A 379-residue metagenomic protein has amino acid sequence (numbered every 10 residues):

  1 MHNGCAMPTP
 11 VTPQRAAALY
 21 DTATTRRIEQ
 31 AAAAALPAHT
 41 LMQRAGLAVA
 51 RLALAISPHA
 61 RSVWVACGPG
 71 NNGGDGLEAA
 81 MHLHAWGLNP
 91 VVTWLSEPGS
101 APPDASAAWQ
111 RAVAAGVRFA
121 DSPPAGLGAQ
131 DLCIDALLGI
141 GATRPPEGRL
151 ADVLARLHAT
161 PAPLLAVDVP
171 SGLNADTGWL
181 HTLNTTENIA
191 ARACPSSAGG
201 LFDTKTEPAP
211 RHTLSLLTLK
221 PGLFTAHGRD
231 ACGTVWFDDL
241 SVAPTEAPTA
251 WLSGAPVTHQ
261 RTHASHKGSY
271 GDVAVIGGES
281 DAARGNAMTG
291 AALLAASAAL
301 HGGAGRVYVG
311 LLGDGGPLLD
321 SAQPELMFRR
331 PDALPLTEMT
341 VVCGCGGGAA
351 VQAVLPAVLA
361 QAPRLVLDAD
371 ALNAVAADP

Functional and structural regions predicted by a protein language model:
H2-L95, P102, S106, N184-C194 (+3 more regions): Small-residue (G/A/S/T)-rich helix-start motifs and N-terminal tracts that mark the onset
S57-R61, R118-G126, T182, T204 (+1 more regions): Short, glycine- and charge-enriched coil/turn segments that flank and shape catalytic ligand pockets
E78-H158, P317-L334: N-terminal small/polar loop signature for handling phosphorylated ligands or for N-terminal nucleophile
P98, I140-R144, N174, L180 (+2 more regions): Short strand->helix junction
A120, L165-A166, V366: Structural detector of well-ordered beta-strand residues that form the stable sheet scaffold of enzyme domains
Q130-L132, L137-T186, G199-P248: Internal gly/pro-rich beta-alpha loop/helix module that stabilizes soluble enzyme cofactors or their anionic handles
